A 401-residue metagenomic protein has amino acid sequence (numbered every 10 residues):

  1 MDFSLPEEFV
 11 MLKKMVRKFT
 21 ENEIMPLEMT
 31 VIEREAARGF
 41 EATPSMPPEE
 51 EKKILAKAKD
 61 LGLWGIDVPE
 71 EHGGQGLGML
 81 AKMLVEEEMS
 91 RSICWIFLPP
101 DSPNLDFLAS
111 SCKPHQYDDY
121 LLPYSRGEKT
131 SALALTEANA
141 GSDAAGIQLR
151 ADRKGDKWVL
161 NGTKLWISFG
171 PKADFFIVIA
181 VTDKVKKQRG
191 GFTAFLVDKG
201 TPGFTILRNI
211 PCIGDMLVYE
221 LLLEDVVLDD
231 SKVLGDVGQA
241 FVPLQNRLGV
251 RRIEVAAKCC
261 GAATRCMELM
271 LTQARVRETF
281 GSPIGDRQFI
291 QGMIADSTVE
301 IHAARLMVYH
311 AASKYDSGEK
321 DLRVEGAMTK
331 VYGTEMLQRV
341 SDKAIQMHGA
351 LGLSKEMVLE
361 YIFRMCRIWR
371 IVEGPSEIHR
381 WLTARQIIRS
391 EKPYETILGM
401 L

Functional and structural regions predicted by a protein language model:
M1-F97, P103, S111-Q116, P123-E128 (+3 more regions): Alpha-helical interface subdomain recognition
D106-S111, D118, L133-A134, A145: Flexible, glycine-rich active-site loops centered on histidine and acidic residues that chelate a metal or position
S110-C112, D152, V178-T182, L196-D198 (+3 more regions): Short beta-strand-to-turn element immediately C-terminal to the catalytic PLP-Schiff-base lysine in fold type I
G127-L135, I179: A short, Trp-centered hydrophobic/proline-enriched beta-strand micro-motif
A140-D143, W158: Hydrophobic, small-residue-rich alpha-helical packing segments that form membrane-like cores
G146-Q148, G200-V227: Flexible, small-/acidic-enriched active-site or ligand-binding loops
K157, N161-T205: A short core secondary-structure module
Y219-N246: A short, charged helix-loop
